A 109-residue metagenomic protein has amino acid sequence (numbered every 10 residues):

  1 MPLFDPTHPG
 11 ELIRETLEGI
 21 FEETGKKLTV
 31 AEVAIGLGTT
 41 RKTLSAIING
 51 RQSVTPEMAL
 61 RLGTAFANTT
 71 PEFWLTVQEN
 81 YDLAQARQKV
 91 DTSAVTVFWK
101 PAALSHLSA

Functional and structural regions predicted by a protein language model:
M1-T29, T76: A short, Lys/Arg-rich alpha-helix, primarily the initiator
R14, S45, A59-G63: Amphipathic alpha-helical segments within well-ordered protein domains
T16, G36, A65-F66: Alpha-helical structural context
T24-A46: Short alpha-helical DNA-recognition segment
T40-T43, R51, T55, T70: Short coil turns linking two alpha-helices in DNA-binding domains
A46, G50-S53, R61, N80: Alpha-helical DNA-recognition elements
P56-T76: DNA major-groove recognition helix of helix-turn-helix/homeodomain DNA-binding modules
E72-A109: Short, charged recognition helix plus adjacent turn of helix-turn-helix-like nucleic-acid-binding domains
